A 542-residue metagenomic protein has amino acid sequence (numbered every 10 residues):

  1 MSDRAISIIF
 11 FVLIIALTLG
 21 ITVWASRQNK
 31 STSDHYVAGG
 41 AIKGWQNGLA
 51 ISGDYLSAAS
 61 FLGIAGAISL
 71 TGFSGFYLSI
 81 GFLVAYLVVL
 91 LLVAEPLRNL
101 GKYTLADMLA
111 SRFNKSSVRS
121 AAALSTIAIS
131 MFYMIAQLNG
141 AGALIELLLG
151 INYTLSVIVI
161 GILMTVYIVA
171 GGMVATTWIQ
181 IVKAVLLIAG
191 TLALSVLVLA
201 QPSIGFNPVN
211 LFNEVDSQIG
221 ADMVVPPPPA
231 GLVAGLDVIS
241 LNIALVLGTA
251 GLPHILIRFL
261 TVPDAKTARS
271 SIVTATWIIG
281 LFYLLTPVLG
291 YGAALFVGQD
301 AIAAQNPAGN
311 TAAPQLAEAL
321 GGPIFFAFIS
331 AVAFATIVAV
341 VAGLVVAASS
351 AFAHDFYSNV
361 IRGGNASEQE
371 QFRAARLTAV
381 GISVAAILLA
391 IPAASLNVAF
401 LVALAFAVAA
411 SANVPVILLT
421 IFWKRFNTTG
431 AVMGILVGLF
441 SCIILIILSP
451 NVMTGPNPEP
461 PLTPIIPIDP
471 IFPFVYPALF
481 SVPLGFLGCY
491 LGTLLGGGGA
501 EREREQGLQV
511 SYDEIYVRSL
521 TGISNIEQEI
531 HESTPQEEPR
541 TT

Functional and structural regions predicted by a protein language model:
M1-T542: Membrane-embedded helix-loop-helix hairpins and adjacent transmembrane boundary segments in multi-pass transporters
